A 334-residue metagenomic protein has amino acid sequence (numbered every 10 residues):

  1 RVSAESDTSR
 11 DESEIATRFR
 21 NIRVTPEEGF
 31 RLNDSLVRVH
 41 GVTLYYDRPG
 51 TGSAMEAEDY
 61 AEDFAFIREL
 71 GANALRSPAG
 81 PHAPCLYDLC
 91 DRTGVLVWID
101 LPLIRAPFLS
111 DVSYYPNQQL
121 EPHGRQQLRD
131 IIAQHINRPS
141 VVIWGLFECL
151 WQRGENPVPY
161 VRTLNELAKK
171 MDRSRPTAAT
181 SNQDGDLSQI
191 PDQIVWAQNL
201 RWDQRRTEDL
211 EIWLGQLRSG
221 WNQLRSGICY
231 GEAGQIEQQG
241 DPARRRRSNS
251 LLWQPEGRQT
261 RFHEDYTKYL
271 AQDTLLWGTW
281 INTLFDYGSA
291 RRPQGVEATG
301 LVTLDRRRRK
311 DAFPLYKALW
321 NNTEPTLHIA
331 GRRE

Functional and structural regions predicted by a protein language model:
R1-V97, Q127, A133, V142-I143 (+4 more regions): Secreted/periplasmic carbohydrate-active enzymes, especially glycoside hydrolases
N33, A290, E297, R306 (+2 more regions): The feature marks long extracellular or luminal low-complexity segments
A65-F66, A74-R308, Y316: Substrate-binding/catalytic cleft of secreted carbohydrate-active enzymes, primarily glycoside hydrolases
